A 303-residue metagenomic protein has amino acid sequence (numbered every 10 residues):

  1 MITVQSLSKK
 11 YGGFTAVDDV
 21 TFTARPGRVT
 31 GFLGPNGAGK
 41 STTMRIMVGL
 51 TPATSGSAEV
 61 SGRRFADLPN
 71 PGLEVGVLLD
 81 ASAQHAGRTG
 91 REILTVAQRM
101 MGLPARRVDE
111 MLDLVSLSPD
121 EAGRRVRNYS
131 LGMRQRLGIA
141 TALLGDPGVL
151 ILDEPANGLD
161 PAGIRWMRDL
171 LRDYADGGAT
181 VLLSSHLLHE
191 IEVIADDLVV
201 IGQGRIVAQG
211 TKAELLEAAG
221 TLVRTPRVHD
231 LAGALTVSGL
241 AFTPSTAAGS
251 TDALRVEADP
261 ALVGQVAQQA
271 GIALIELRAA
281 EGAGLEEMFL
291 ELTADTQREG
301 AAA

Functional and structural regions predicted by a protein language model:
I2-L183, L188-H189, V193-G202: ABC transporter nucleotide-binding domains
S8, F65, R91, L188 (+3 more regions): Alpha-helix N-cap/helix-start and coil->helix boundary motif
S41, A105, G123, R134 (+4 more regions): Structural motif corresponding to alpha-helix initiation and N-cap regions
L68, A142, L215, M288 (+1 more regions): Residues that scaffold the ATP/ADP-binding catalytic core of kinase and kinase-like folds
V126, L188, G249, E281-G282: Conserved beta-strand edge residues that scaffold enzyme active sites
M167-E257: ABC transporter nucleotide-binding domain
R255-A303: C-terminal coupling/interaction segments
